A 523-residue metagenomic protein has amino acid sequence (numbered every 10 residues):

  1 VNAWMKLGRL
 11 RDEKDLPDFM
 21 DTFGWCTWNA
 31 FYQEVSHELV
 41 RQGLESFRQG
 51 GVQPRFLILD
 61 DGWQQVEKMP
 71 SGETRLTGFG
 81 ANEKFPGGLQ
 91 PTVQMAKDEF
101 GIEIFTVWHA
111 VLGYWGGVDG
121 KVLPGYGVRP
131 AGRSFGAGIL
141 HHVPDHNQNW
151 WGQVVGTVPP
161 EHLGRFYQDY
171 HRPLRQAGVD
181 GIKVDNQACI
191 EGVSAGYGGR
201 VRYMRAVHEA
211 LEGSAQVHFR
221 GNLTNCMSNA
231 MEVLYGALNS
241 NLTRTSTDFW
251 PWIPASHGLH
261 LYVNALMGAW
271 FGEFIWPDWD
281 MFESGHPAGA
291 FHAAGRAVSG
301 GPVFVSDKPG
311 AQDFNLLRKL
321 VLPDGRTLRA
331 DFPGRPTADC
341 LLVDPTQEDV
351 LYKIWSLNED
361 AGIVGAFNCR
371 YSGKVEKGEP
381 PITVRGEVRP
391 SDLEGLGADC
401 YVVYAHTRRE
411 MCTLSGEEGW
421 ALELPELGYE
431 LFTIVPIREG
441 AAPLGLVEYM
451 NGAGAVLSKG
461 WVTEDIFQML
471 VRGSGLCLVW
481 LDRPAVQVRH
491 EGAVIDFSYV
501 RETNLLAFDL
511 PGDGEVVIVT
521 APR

Functional and structural regions predicted by a protein language model:
V1-L10: Extended acidic/polar, glycine-enriched regions that form or flank non-catalytic beta-rich accessory modules
D18-T22, T27-R172, Q176-V201: Aromatic-lined carbohydrate-binding/catalytic grooves of carbohydrate-active enzymes
F31-V35, Q64-K68, L112-V118, V122 (+10 more regions): Flexible loop/turn segments at secondary-structure boundaries
V118-R172, E209-L316, F332-Q347, S356: Glycan-recognition surfaces
D185, C400-G419, R489-A507: Solvent-exposed beta-strand/loop surfaces of large extracellular or lumenal domains
A293, V305, G310-T337, L427-L446: Aromatic- and carboxylate-lined catalytic core of secreted/periplasmic carbohydrate-active enzymes
R296-S299, F304, L342-G397, G428-G440 (+1 more regions): Carbohydrate-binding surface patches
L414-A455, C477, V500-R523: C-terminal beta-strand-rich structural cap/linker in extracellular carbohydrate-active enzymes
